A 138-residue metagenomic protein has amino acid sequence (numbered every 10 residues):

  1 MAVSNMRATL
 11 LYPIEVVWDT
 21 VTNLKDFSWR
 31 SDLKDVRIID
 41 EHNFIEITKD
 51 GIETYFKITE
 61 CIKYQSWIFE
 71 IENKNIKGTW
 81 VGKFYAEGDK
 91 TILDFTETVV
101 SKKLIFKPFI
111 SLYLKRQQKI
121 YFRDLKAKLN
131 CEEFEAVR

Functional and structural regions predicted by a protein language model:
M1-R37: Hydrophobic ligand-binding cavity/cleft-lining segments
M1-R7, E53, S66, T79 (+1 more regions): Intrinsic-disorder/low-complexity, polar/charged segments enriched in Ser/Thr/Lys/Arg/Asp/Glu/Gln
M1-S4, T48-G51, R123-L125: An N-terminal domain-start capping segment
L11-E15, T59-Y64, K83-I92: A short, structured loop/turn motif at beta-sheet edges
K25-T79, K128-R138: Glycine-rich portal/gate segments that line the openings of hydrophobic small-molecule binding cavities
N73-R123, A127, C131-R138: Beta-strand/loop substructures that line and gate deep hydrophobic ligand-binding cavities in soluble
